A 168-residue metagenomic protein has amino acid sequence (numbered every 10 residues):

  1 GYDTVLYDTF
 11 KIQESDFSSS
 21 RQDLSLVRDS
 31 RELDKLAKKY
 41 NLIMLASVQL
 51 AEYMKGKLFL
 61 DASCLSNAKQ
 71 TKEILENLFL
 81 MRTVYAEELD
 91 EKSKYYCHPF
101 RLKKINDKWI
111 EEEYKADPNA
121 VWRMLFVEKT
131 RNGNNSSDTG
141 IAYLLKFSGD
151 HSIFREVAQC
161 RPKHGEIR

Functional and structural regions predicted by a protein language model:
G1-L6, E32-Y40, E52-R168: C-terminal regions of RecA-like/P-loop NTPase motor modules
Y2-D16: Short acidic catalytic loops
E14-V27, G56-S63: Flexible beta-alpha connector loops of hexameric P-loop NTPases
A46-Q49: Conserved H-loop
